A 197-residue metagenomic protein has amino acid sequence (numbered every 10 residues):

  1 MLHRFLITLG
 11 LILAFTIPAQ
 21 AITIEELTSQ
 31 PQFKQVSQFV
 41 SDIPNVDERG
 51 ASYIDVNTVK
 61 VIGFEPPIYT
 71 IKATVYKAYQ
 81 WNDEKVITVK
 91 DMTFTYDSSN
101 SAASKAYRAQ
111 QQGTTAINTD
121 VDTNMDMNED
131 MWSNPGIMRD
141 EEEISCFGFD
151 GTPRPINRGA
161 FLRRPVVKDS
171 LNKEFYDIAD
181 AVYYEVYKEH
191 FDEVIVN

Functional and structural regions predicted by a protein language model:
M1-F5: Positively charged n-region of N-terminal signal peptides that target proteins for export
T8-T16: Bacterial N-terminal signal peptides
A21-D91, D97-N197: N-terminal secretory-pathway/extracellular module detecting exported/lumenal segments and adjacent signal-anchor/first
